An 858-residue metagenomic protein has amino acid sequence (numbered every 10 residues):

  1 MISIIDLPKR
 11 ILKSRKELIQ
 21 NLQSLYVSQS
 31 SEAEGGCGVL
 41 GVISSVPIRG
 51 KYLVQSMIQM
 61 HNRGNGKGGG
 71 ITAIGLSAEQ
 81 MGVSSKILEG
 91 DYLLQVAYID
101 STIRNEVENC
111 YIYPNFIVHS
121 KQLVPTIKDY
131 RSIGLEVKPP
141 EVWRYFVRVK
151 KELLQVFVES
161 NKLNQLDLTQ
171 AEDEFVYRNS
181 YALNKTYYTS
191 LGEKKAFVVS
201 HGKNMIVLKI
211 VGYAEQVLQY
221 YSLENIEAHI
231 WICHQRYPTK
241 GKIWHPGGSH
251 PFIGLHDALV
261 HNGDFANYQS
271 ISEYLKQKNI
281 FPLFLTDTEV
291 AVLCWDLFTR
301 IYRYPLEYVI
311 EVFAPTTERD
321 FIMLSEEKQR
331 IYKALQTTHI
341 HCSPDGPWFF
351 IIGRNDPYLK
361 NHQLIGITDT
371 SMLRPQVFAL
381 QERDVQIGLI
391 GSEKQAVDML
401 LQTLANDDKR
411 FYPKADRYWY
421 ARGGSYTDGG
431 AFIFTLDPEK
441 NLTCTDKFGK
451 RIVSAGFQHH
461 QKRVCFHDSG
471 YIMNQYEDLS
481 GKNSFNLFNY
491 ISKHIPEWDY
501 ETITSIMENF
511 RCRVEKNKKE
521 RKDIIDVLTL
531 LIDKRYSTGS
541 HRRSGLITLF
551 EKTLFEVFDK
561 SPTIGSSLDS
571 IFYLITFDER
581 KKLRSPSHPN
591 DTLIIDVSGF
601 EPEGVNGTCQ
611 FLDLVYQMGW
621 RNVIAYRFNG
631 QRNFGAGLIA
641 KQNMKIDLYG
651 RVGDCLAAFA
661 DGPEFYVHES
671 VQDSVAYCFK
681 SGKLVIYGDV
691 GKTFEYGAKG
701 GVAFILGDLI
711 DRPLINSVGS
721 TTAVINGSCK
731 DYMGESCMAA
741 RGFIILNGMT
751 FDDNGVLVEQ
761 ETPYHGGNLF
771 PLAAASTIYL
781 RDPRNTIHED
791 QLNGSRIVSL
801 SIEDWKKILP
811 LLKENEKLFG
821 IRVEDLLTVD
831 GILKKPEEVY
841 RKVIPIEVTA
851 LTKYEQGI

Functional and structural regions predicted by a protein language model:
I2-M473: N-terminal segments that mediate ammonia production and transfer in glutamine-dependent amidotransferase systems
D468-I858: Long, distal/terminal scaffolding or interaction modules with repetitive or compositionally biased sequence
